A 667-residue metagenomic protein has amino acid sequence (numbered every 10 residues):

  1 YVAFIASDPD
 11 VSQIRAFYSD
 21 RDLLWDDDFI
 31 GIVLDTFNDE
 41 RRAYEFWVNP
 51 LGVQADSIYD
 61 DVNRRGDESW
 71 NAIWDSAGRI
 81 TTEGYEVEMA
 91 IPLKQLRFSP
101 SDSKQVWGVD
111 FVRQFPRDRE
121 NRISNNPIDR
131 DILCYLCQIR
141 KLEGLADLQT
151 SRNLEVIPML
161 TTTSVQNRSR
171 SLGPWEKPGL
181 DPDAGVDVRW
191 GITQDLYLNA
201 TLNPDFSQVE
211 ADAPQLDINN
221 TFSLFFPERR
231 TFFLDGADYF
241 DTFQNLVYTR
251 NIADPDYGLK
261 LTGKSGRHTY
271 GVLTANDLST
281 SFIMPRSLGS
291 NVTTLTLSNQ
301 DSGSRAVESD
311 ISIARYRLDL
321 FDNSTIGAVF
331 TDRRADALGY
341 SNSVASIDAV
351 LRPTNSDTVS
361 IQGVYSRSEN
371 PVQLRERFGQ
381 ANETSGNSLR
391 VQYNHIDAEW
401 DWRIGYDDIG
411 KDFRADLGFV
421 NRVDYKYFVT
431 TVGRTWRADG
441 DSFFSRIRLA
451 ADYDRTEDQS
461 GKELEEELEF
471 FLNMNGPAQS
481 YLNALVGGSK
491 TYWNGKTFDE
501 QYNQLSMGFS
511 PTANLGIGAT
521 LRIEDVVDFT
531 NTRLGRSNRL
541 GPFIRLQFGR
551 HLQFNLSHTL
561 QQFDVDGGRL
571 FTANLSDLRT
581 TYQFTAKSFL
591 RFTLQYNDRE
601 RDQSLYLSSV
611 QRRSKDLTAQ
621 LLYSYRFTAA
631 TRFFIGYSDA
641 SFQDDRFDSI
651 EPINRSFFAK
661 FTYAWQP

Functional and structural regions predicted by a protein language model:
Y1-D319, S324-A328: Structural preference for beta-rich elements and adjacent junctions enriched in aromatics
R42, Y85, S103-W107, T150-V156 (+15 more regions): Outer-envelope beta-barrel architecture signal
W70, K177-A184, V188-I192, N251-P255 (+8 more regions): Short, glycine/acidic-rich beta->alpha junctions
P92-P100, I132-Q149, I192-L196, S265-R267 (+11 more regions): Outer-membrane beta-barrel proteins
N126, P214-N219, V344-I347, E376-R377 (+2 more regions): Short secondary-structure boundary/capping segments
D129-T150, P285-R352, S480-L540, R545: Outer-membrane beta-barrel transmembrane domain signature of Gram-negative proteins, especially the mid-to-C-terminal
Q149-L198, I311-R375, D441, N514-L515 (+4 more regions): Surface-exposed extracellular loop regions of Gram-negative outer-membrane beta-barrel proteins
D254, V364-P667: Exposed, low-structure sequence patches enriched in small/polar residues
